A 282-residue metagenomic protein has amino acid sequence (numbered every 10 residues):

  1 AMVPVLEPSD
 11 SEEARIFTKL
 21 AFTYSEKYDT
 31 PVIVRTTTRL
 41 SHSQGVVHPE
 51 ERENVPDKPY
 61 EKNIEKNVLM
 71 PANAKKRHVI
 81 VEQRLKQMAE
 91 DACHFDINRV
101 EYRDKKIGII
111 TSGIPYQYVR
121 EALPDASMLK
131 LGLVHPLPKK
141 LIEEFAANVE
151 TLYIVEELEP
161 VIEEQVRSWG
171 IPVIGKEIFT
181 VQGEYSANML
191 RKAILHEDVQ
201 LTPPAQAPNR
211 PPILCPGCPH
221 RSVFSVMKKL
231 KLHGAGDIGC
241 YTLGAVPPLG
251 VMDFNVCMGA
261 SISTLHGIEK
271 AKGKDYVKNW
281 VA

Functional and structural regions predicted by a protein language model:
A1-E26, G236-A282: Thiamine diphosphate
P8-L214, P219-V223, L232: Flexible, low-complexity linker and terminal segments
Y116, T202-C218, F224-G239, L243-S261 (+1 more regions): Intrinsically disordered, low-complexity segments enriched in small residues
A146, K228, E269: Gly/Ala-rich phosphate-binding loop of Rossmann-like dinucleotide-binding domains, activating on the conserved
